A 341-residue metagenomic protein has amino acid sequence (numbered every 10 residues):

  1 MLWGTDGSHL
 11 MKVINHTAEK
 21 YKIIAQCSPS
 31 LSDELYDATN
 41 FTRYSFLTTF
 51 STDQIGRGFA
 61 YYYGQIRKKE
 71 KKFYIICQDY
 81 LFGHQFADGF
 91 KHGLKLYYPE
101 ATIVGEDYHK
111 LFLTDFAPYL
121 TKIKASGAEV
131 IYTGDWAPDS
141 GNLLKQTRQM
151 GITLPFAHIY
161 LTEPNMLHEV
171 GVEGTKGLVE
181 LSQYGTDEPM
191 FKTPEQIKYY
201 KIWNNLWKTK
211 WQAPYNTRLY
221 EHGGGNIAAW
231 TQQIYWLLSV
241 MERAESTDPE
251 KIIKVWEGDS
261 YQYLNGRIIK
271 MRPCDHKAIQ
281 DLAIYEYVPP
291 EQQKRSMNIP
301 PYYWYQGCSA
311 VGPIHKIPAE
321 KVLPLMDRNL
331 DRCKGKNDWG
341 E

Functional and structural regions predicted by a protein language model:
M1-E106, P155-Q183: Extracytoplasmic ligand/sensor domains, especially the bilobed periplasmic-binding protein
S8-E19, F90, T121, A128-M150 (+1 more regions): Hydrophobic alpha-helical
K12, R57, G141, A228-L238 (+2 more regions): A structural signal for well-ordered alpha-helical segments within the folded catalytic domains of diverse enzymes
T42, T147-T231, E242-E245, G307-W339: Extracellular/periplasmic periplasmic-binding protein-like sensory domains
I55-G58, Y108-A125: Structural motif
Y215-W230, K251-K254, N265-P273: Short catalytic/ligand-gating loop segments at beta-alpha or beta-beta junctions within enzyme catalytic domains
E242-K254: Short, charged, surface-exposed loops that flank catalytic or proteolytic processing sites
S260-E341: Solvent-exposed, acidic/polar segments of extracytosolic/periplasmic ligand-binding ectodomains
